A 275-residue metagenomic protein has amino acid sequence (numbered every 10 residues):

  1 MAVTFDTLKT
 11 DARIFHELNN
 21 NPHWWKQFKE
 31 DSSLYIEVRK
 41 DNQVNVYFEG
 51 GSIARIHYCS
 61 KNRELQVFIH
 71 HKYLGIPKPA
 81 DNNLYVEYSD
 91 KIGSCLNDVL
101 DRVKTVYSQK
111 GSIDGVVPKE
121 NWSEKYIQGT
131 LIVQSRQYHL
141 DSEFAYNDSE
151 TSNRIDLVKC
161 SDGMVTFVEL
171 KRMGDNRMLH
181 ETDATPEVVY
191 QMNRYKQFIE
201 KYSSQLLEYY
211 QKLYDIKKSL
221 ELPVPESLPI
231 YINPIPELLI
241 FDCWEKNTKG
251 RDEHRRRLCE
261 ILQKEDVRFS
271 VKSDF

Functional and structural regions predicted by a protein language model:
M1-F275: Charged, terminal alpha-helix-loop-beta segments that serve as non-catalytic nucleic-acid engagement and/or assembly
